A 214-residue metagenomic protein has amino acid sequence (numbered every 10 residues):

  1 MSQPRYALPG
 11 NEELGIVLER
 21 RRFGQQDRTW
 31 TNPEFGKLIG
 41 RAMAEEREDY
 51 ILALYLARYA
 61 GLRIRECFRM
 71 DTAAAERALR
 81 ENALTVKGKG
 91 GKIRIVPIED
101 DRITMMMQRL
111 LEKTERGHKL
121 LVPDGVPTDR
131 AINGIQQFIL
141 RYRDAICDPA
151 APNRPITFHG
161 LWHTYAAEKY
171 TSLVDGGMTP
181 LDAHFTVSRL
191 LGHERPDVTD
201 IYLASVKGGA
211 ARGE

Functional and structural regions predicted by a protein language model:
M1-L14, G61-R65: N-terminal DNA-binding recognition helix of tyrosine site-specific recombinases/integrases
Y6-K37, K87: Flexible interdomain linker/hinge and immediately adjacent N-terminus of the catalytic tyrosine-recombinase domain
T29, L191-E214: Catalytic-site neighborhood detector that most strongly recognizes the C-terminal catalytic loop/helix of tyrosine
P33-A60, I64: Basic, Lys/Arg- and aromatic-enriched nucleic-acid-binding interface segment
G40, R69, A204: Phosphate-coordinating loops and pocket residues in cytosolic domains that bind phosphorylated ligands
Y55, G160-D197: C-terminal catalytic core of tyrosine-transesterase DNA break-rejoin enzymes
R69-M106: Conserved tyrosine-mediated DNA breakage-rejoining catalytic core shared by Y-recombinases
E99-S172: Active-site/catalytic core of tyrosine-dependent DNA strand-transfer enzymes
